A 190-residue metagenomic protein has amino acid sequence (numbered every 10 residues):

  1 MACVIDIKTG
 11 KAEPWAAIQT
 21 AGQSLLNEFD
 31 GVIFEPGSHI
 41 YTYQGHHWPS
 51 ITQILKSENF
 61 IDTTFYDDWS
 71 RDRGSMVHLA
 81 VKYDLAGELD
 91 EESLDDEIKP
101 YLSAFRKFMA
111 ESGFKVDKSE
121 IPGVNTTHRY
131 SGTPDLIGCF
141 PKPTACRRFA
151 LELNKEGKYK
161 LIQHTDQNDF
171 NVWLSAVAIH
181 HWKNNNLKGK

Functional and structural regions predicted by a protein language model:
M1-E28, I121-K190: Nucleic-acid nuclease catalytic cores
F29-S131: Metal-dependent nuclease catalytic cores that hydrolyze phosphodiester bonds in DNA/RNA, characterized by
